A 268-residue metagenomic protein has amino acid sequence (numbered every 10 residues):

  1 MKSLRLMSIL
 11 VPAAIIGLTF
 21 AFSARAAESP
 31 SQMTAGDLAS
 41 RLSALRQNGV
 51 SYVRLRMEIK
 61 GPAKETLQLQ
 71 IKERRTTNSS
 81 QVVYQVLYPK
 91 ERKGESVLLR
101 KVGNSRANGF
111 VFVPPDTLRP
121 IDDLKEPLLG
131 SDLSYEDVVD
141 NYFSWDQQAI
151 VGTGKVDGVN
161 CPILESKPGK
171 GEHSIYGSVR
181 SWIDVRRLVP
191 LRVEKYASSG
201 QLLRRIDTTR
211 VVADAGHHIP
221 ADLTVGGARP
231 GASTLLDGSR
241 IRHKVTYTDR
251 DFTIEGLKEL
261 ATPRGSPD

Functional and structural regions predicted by a protein language model:
M1-R5: N-terminal secretory signal peptides that target proteins for export/translocation
I9-A21: Bacterial N-terminal signal peptides
F22-A26: Sec/Tat signal peptide C-region and signal peptidase I cleavage site
S29-P114, A149: N-terminal mature ectodomain segment of secretory-pathway/periplasmic proteins
L42, T246-D268: Gram-negative outer-membrane assembly/targeting C-terminal domains
K72-R74, A149-K155, T209-V211: Short amphipathic beta-strand and strand-loop transition segments with alternating hydrophobic
P89, S131-N141, K155-T253: Gly/Pro-enriched, hydrophobic low-complexity segments that function as extracytoplasmic propeptides/linkers
V111-D137: Acidic/charged, solvent-exposed loop-and-adjacent secondary-structure segments enriched in E/D, K/R, S/T, and G/P
